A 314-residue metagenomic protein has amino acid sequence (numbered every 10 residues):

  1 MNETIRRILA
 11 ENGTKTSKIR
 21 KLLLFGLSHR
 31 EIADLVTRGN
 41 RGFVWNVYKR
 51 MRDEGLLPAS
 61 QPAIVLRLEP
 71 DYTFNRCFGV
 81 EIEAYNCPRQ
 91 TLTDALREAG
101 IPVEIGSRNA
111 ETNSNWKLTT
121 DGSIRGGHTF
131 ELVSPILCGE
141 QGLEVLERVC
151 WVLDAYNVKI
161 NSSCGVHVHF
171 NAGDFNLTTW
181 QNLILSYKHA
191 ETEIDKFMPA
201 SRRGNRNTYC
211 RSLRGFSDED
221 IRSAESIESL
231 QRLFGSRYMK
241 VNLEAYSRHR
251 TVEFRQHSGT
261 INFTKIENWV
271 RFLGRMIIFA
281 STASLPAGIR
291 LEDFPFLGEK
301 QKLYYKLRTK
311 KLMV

Functional and structural regions predicted by a protein language model:
T4-I5, R30, D34-K49: Short, basic interhelical loop/turn and adjoining N-cap of the next helix at nucleic-acid- or acidic-partner-contacting
L9-A10, E140: Residue-level marker of alpha-helix boundaries and capping positions
A10-L27: Short, amphipathic alpha-helical "recognition" segments used to contact nucleic acids or chromatin
R30-E31, R41-G42, D53-K159, G173-V314: C-terminal accessory/tail domains of diverse enzymes
G165: C-terminal substrate-recognition regions of SAM-dependent nucleic acid methyltransferases
